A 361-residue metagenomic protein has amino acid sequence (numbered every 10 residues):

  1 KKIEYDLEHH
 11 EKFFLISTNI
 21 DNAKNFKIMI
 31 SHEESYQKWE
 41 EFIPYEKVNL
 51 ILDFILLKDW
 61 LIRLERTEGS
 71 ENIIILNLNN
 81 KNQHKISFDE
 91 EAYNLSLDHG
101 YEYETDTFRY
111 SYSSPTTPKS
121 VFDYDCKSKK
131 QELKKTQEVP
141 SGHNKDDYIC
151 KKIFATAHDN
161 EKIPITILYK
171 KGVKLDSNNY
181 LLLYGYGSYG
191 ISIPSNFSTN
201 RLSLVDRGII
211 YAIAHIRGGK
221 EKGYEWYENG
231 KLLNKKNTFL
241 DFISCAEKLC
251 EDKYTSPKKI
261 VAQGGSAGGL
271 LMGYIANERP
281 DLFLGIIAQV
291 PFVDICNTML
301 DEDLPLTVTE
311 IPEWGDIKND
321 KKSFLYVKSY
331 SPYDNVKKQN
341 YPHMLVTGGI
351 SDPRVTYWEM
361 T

Functional and structural regions predicted by a protein language model:
K1-H9, D53, I73, N80-S177 (+4 more regions): Non-catalytic accessory segments flanking enzyme active sites
H10, L15-N22, S31-H32, W60-G69 (+1 more regions): Beta-strand C-termini and the immediately following turn/loop, strongest in propeller blades
M29-E33, L78, D123-D125: Beta-propeller blade signature
Y36-P44, K81-S87: Blade-edge beta-strand/turn elements of extracellular beta-propeller and related beta-sheet repeat scaffolds
L181, V205-H215: A fold-wide structural signal in alpha/beta-hydrolase
G185-G187, G348: The conserved beta1-alpha1 loop
G187-I191, Y211: Serine-hydrolase catalytic-loop signature spanning alpha/beta hydrolases and amidase-signature enzymes
I216-T361: Active-site-proximal cap/loop segments of hydrolase catalytic domains
